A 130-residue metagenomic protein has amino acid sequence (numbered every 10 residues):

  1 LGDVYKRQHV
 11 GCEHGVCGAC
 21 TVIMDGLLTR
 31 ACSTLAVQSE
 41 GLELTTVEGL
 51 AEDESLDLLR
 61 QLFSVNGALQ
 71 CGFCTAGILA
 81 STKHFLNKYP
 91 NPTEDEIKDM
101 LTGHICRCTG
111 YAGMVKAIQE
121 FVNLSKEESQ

Functional and structural regions predicted by a protein language model:
G2-Q130: Signature of N-terminal electron-transfer/Fe-S-associated modules in redox systems
